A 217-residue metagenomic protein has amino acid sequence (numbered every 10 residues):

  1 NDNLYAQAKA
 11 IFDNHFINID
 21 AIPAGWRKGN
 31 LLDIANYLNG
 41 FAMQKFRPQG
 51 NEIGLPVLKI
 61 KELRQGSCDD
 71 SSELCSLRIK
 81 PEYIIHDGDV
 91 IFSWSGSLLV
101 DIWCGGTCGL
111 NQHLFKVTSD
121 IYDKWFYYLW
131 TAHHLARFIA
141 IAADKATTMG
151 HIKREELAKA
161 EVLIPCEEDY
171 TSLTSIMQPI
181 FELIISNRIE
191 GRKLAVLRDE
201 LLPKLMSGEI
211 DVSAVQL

Functional and structural regions predicted by a protein language model:
N1, N111-L114, T131-R192: Glycine-anchored helix-breaking recognition loops at helix->coil/strand junctions
N1-A42, L163-S213: Non-catalytic DNA-recognition/assembly elements of restriction-modification systems
R27, Q44-E52, I141-D144: Short coil/turn segments at secondary-structure boundaries
L32-R47, G54-D87, G109-L110: Sequence-specific dsDNA recognition surfaces
K59, I79-R137, A142-T147, K153-L157: A short beta-sheet element
I60-R64, S95, C166, A214-Q216: Short, small-residue-rich loop/turn micro-motifs
